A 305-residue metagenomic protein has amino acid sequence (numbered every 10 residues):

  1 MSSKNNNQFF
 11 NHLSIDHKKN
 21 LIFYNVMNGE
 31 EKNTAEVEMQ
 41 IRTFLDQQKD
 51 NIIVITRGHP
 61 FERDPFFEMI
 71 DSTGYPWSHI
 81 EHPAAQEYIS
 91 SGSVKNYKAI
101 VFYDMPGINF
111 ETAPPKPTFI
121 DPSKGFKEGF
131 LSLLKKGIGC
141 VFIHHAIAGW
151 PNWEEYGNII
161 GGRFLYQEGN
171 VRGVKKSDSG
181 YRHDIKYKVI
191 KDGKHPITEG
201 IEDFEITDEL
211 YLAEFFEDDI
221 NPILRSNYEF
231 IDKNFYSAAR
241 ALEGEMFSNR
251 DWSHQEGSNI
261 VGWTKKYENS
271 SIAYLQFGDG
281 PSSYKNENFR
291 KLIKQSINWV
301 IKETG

Functional and structural regions predicted by a protein language model:
F9-D46, S237-G305: Extracellular ligand-binding/catalytic regions of CAZymes and related secreted enzymes and adhesion modules
F9-K98: Aromatic-Pro/Gly-enriched surface loop or interdomain linker that acts as a lid/target-recognition segment
E38, D64, E68, V174-E268: Catalytic beta-strand/loop cores that center a nucleophilic Ser/Cys/Thr and support acyl-enzyme chemistry
G58-F61, A84-E87, M105-N109, C140 (+3 more regions): Solvent-exposed loop/turn segments at secondary-structure junctions within structured extracellular/periplasmic domains
V94-W153: Short alpha-beta junction capping motif
W150-G173: Short, glycine-/small-residue-rich phosphate/pyrophosphate-handling segment
